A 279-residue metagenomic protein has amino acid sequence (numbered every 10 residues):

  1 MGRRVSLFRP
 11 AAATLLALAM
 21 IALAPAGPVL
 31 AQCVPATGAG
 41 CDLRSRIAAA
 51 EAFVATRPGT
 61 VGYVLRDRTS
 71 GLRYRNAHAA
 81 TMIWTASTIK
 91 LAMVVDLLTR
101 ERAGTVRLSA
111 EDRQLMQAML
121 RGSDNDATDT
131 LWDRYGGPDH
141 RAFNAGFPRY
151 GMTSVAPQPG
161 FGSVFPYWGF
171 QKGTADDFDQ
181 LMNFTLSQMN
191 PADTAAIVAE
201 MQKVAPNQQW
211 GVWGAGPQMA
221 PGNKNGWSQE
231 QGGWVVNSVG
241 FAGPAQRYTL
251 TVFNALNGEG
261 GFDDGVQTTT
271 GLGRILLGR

Functional and structural regions predicted by a protein language model:
M1-C33: Secretory targeting and sorting signals
S6-R9, Q32-E51, R57, T81 (+2 more regions): Structured C-terminal helix/loop/strand segments within mature extracytoplasmic catalytic/sensor domains
G59-M82: Short, conserved catalytic-motif segment at the N-terminal edge
T60, W132-M189: Mid-domain, small-residue-enriched loop/turn segments at the edges of structured enzyme/sensor domains
R66-R68, M119-D124, L131-Y135, G151-M152 (+5 more regions): Active-site-proximal beta-strand/loop segments in catalytic clefts of secreted hydrolases
G71, M82-V106, M119, L250: Active-site SXXK
E101-T153: Conserved catalytic neighborhood of penicillin-recognizing serine enzymes
W168-Q229: A conserved catalytic-loop motif detector
